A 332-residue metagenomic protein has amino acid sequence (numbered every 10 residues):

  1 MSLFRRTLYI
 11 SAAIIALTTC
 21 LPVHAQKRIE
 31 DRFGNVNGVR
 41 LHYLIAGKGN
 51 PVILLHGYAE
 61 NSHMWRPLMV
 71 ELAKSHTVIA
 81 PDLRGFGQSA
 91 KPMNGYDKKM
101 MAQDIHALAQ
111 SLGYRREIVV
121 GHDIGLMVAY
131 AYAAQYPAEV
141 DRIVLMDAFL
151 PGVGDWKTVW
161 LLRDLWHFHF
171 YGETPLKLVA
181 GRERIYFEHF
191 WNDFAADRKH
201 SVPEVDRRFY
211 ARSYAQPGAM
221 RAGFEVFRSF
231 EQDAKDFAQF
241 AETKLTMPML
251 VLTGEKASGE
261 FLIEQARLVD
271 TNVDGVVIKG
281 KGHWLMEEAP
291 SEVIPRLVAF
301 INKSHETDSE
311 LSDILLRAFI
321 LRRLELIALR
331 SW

Functional and structural regions predicted by a protein language model:
S2-N50, K74-H76, F261-I263, T271-D274 (+3 more regions): Alpha/beta-hydrolase fold catalytic core
Q26-R32, V39-L41, P51, I79 (+6 more regions): Flexible "cap/lid" subdomain of the alpha/beta-hydrolase fold that forms the substrate-access gate
I45-Q88: Conserved HGGG/HGGXW glycine-rich cap/lid loop of the alpha/beta-hydrolase fold
N61-S62, M127, G282: A short, glycine- and basic residue-enriched loop/turn that sits immediately adjacent to a domain's principal
H63-R66, V70, K99, Q103 (+3 more regions): Surface-exposed alpha-helical interface segments used for non-catalytic interactions
K281-P290, I294: Catalytic histidine-centered segment of alpha/beta-hydrolase-like enzymes
